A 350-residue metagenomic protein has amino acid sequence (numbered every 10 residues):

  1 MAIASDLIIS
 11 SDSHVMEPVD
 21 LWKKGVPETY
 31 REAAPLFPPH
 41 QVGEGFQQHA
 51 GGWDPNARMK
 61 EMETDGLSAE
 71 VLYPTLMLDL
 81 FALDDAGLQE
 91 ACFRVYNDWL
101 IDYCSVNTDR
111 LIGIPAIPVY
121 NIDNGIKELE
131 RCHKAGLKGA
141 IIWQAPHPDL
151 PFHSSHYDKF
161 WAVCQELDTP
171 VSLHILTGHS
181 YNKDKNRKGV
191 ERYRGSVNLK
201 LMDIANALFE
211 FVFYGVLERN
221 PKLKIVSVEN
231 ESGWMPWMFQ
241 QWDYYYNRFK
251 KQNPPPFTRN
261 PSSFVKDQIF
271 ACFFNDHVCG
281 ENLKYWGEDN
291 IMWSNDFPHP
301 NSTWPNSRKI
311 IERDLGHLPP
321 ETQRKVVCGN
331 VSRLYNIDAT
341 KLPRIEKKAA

Functional and structural regions predicted by a protein language model:
A2-I9, E17-A69, D98-V106, K127-E130 (+6 more regions): Mid-to-C-terminal alpha-helical segments outside catalytic/metal-binding sites
S11, Y73, W143: Conserved residues at the C-terminal ends of beta-strands
H14, E70, H174, E229 (+1 more regions): Histidine-centered active-site/metal-ligand motif
D20-K23, D84, K183-N186, W237-Q241 (+3 more regions): Short aromatic-enriched loop/helix-cap "lid" or pocket-rim segments at secondary-structure transitions that line
E70-V71, A140: Paired acidic/hydrophobic, glycine-rich loop segments that form the ligand-binding mouth/hinge of periplasmic-binding
L76-Q89, D123: Surface-exposed, active-site-proximal loop segments in enzymatic domains
Q89-Y96, H153-K159: Charged helix-capping and loop-helix junction motifs
T108-I112, I117, D123, K127-M292 (+1 more regions): Catalytic pocket-lining loop regions of alpha/beta-barrel enzymes, especially the amidohydrolase/enolase/GH5 lineages
